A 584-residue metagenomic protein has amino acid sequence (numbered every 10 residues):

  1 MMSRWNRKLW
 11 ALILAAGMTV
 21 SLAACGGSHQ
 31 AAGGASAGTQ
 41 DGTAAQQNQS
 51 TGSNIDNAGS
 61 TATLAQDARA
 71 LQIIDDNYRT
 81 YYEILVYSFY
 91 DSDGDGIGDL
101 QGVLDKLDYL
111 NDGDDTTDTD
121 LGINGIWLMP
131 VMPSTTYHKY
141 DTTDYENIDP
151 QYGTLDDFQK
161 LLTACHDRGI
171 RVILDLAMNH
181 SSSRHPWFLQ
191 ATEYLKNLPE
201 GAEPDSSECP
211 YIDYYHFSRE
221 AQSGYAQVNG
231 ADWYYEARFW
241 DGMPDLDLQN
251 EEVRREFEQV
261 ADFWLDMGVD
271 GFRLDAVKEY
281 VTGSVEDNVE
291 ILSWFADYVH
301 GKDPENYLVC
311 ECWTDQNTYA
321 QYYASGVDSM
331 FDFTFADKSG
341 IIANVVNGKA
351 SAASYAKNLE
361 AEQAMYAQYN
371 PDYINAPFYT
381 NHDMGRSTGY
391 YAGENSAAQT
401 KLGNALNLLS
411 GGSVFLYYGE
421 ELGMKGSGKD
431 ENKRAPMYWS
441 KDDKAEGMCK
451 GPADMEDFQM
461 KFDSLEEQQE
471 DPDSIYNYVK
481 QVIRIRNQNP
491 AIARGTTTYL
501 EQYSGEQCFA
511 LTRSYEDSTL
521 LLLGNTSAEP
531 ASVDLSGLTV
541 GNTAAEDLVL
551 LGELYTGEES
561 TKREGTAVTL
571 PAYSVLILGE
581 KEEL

Functional and structural regions predicted by a protein language model:
M2-I13: Bacterial N-terminal signal peptides that target proteins for export
L14-M18: Hydrophobic helical h-region of N-terminal Sec-dependent signal peptides in bacterial secretory/periplasmic proteins
S21-A24: C-terminal motif of bacterial Sec signal peptides marking the signal peptidase cleavage site
G26-H29, T51-R255, D266, R273 (+1 more regions): Acidic/aromatic-lined carbohydrate-recognition and catalytic surfaces of CAZymes acting on diverse glycans
I55-L64, L162-T163, R168-I170, N179-H180 (+9 more regions): Active-site-proximal helices and loops of the catalytic beta/alpha 8
K302, F378-N381, G393-S532, V540-G541: Loop/helix patches that line or flank the sugar-binding groove of alpha-linked glycan CAZymes
P530-Y555: Beta-strand-rich binding/interaction modules
T561-L584: C-terminal beta-strand-rich structural cap/linker in extracellular carbohydrate-active enzymes
